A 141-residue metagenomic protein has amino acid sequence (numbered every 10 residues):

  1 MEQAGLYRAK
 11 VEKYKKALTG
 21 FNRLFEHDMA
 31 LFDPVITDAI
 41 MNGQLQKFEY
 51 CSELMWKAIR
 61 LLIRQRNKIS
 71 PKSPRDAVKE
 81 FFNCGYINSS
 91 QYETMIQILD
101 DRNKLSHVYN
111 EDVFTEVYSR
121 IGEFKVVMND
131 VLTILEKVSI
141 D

Functional and structural regions predicted by a protein language model:
M1-D141: Solvent-exposed interaction patches of small proteins and small membrane subunits
